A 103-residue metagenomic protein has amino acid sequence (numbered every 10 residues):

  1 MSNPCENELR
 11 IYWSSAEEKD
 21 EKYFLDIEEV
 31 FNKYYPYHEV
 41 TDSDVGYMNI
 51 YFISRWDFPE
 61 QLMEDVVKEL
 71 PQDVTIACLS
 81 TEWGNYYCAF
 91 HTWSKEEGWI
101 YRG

Functional and structural regions predicted by a protein language model:
M1-D26: Short, extreme N-terminal segment that most often corresponds to the first beta-strand
L25-G103: Charged interaction segments
